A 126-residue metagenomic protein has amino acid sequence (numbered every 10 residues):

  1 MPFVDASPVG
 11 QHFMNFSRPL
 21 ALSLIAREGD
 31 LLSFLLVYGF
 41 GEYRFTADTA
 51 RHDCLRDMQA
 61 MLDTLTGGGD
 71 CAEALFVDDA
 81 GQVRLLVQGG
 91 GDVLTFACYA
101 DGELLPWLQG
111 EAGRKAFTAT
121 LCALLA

Functional and structural regions predicted by a protein language model:
P2-F3, R84-L86, G90-A126: Long protein-protein interaction modules used by eukaryotic assembly/scaffold proteins
F3, P8-D63, G67-V83, F96-C98 (+1 more regions): N-terminal low-complexity, intrinsically disordered segments
